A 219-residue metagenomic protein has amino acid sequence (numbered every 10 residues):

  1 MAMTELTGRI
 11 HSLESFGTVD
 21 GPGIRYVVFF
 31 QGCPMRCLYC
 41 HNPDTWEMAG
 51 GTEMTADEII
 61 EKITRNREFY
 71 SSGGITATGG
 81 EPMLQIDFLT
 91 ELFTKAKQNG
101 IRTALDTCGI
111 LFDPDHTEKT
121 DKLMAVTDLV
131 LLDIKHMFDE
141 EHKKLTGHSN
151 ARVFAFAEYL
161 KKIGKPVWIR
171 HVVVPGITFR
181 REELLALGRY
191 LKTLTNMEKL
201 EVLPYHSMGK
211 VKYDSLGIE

Functional and structural regions predicted by a protein language model:
M1-F30, P34-T52, R65-S71: N-terminal [4Fe-4S]-dependent radical SAM core
V19, I24, A49-G50, M54 (+3 more regions): Residues at secondary-structure transition points
P43, D214-E219: Short glycine/proline- and charge-enriched loop/turn segments that cap or connect secondary-structure elements
T64-G74, M83-M208: Conserved AdoMet/S-adenosylmethionine-binding subsite of the radical SAM
G79-G80: Short acidic donor-binding/metal-coordinating loop in glycosyltransferase active sites
S207-S215: Class I S-adenosyl-L-methionine
